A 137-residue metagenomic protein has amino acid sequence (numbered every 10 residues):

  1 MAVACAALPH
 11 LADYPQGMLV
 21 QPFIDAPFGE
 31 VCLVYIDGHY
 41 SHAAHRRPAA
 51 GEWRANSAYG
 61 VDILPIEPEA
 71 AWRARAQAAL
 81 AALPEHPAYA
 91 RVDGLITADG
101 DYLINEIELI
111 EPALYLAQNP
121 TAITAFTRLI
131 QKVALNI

Functional and structural regions predicted by a protein language model:
M1-A2, A49-W53, P112-L114: A short local loop/turn or secondary-structure capping micro-motif enriched for an aromatic residue
M1-E30, D37-S41, A70-A74, Q131-V133: Active-site nucleotide/adenylate-binding loops and adjacent lid/helix of ATP-dependent enzymes
Y14-G17, F23, R54-Y102, V133: A long amphipathic alpha-helix within ATP-dependent nucleotide-binding catalytic cores
I24-P27, R47-P48, I96-A98, E111: Glycine-rich beta-alpha junction loops
V34, G38-I66: Glycine-rich, positively charged active-site loop/lid region within alpha/beta enzyme cores that binds and organizes
V34, S41-H42, A90, L103-E108: Protein kinase-like catalytic core scaffold
Y35-I36, Y89-V92, Y115: Tryptophan-centric aromatic hotspots in well-structured domains and transmembrane helices
E85-P87, I96-I137: C-terminal active-site "lid" helix and adjoining low-complexity regulatory extension at the edge of ATP-using catalytic
